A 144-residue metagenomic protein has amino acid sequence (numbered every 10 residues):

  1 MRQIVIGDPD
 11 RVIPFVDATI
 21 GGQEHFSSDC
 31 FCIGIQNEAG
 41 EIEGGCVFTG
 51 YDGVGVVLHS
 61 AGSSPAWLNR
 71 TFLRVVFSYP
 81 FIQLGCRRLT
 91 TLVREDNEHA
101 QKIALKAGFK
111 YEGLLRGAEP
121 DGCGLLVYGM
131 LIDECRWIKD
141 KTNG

Functional and structural regions predicted by a protein language model:
M1-P9, E134-G144: Conserved N-terminal entry element of GNAT/NAT acetyltransferase domains
G7-G55, S64-A66: Acetyl-CoA-dependent GNAT
T49-S60, G85-R87, D121-G124: A conserved beta-turn-beta hairpin within the catalytic core of GNAT-like acetyltransferases that forms part
H59-L68, R94: A short, internal acetyl-CoA/4′-phosphopantetheine-binding micro-motif in the GNAT/acyltransferase core
L68-Y79, E98-K106: Conserved acetyl-CoA-binding loop-helix of GNAT-fold acetyltransferases
I82-V93: Conserved GNAT acetyl-CoA-binding A-motif
T91-Q101, E119: Conserved beta-strand-loop-alpha-helix junction that forms the acyl-donor binding cleft
K110-L125: Conserved catalytic-core motifs of GNAT/GCN5-like acyltransferases
